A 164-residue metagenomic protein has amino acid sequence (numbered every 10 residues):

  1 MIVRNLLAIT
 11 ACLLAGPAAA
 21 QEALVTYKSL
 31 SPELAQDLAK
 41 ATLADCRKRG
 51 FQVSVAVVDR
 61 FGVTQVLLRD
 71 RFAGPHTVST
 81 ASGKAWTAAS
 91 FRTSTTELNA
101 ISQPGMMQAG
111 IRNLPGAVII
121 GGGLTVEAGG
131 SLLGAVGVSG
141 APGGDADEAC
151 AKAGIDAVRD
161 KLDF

Functional and structural regions predicted by a protein language model:
M1-L7: Bacterial N-terminal signal peptides that target proteins for export
A8-C12: Hydrophobic helical h-region of N-terminal Sec-dependent signal peptides in bacterial secretory/periplasmic proteins
A15-P17: N-terminal signal peptide c-region/cleavage motif recognized by signal peptidases
Q21-F164: Flexible, solvent-exposed loop/hinge segments and secondary-structure transition points
